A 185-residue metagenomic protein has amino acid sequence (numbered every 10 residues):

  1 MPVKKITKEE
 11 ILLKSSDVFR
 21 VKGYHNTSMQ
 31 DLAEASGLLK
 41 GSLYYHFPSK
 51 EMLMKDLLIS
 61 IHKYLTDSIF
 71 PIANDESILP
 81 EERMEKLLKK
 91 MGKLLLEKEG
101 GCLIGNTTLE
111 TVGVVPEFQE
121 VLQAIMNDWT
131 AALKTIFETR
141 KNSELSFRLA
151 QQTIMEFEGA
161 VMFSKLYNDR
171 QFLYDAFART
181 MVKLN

Functional and structural regions predicted by a protein language model:
I6, E10, K14-M52, D56: Helix-turn-helix
M29, M54, M84, G101-G105 (+2 more regions): A general structural signal for well-ordered alpha-helical segments in protein cores
D56, F70-K98, A150-T153: Hydrophobic alpha-helical connector segments
I59-L65: Short, basic, alpha-helical segments at the C-terminal edge of helix-turn-helix-like DNA-binding modules
E82, K86, V114-R140: Amphipathic alpha-helical packing segments from all-alpha helical-bundle domains
E82-R83, L96-E117: Amphipathic alpha-helical segments used for helix-helix packing
L94, N127, A131-T139, S143 (+3 more regions): C-terminal peripheral helix-coil segments that are non-catalytic and often amphipathic
